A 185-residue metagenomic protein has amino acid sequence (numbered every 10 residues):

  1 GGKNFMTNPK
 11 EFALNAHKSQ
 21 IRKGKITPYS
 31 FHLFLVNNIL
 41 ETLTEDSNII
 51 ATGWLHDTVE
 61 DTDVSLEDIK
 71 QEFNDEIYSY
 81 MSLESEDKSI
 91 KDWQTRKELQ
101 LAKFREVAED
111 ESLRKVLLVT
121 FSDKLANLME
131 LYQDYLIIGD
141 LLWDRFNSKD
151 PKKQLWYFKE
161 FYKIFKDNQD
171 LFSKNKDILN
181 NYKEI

Functional and structural regions predicted by a protein language model:
G1-I185: Active-site helical microenvironments for divalent-metal-assisted chemistry
